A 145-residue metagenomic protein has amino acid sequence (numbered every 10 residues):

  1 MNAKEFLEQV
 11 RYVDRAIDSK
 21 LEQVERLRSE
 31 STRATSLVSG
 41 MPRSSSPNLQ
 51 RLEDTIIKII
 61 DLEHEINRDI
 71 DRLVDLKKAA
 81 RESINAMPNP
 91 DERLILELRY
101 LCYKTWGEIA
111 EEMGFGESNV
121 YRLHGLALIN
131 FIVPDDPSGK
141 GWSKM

Functional and structural regions predicted by a protein language model:
M1-A86, I129, V133-M145: N-terminal interaction/assembly modules
I84, P88-D91, N119: Short coil/turn residues that cap or connect secondary-structure elements
P88-C102: Short amphipathic alpha helix immediately N-terminal
L98, R122, I129: DNA-binding alpha-helical recognition surfaces that contact promoter or target DNA
G107, S118: Residues within helix-turn-helix
E108-M113: Short alpha-helical "recognition helix" segments of helix-turn-helix
